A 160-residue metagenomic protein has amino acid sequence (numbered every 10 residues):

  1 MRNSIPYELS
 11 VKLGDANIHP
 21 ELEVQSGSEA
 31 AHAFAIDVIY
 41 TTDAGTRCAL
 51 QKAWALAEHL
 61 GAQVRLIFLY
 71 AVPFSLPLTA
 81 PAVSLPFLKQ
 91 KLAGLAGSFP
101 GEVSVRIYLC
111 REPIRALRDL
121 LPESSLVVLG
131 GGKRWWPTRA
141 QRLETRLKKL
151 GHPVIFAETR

Functional and structural regions predicted by a protein language model:
M1-A30, F99-V127, R134, L143-V154: Structural beta-alpha unit
G27-T79, L150, T159: Small/aliphatic-rich secondary-structure junction motif
Y40, G131-G132: Glycine-rich, N-terminal phosphate-binding loop of Rossmann-like dinucleotide-binding domains
T46, L85, I107-C110: A conditional alpha-helix N-cap/helix-loop micro-motif detector
H59-L60, K91-E102: Short helix-loop-beta junction
F68, V127-G131, E158: Short beta-strands and strand-loop turn motifs
T79-A93: Acidic, Ser/Thr-rich peripheral helices and adjacent loops at domain boundaries
T138-R139: Membrane-proximal amphipathic alpha-helices
